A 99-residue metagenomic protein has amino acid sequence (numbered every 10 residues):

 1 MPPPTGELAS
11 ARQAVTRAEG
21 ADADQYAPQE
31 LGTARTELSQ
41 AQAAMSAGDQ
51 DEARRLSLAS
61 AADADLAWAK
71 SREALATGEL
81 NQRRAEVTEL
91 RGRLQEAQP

Functional and structural regions predicted by a protein language model:
M1-P99: Long, charged/polar, soluble alpha-helical segments
